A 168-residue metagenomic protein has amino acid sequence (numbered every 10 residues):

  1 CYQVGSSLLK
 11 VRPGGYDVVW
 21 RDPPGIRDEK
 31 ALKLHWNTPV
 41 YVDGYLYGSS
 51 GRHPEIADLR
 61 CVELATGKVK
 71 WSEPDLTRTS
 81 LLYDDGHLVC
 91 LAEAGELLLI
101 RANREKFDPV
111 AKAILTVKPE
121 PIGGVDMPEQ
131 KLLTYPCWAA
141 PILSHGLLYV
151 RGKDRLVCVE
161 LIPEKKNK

Functional and structural regions predicted by a protein language model:
C1-K168: Noncatalytic, solvent-exposed loop/strand surfaces of beta-propeller-type extracellular/periplasmic domains
